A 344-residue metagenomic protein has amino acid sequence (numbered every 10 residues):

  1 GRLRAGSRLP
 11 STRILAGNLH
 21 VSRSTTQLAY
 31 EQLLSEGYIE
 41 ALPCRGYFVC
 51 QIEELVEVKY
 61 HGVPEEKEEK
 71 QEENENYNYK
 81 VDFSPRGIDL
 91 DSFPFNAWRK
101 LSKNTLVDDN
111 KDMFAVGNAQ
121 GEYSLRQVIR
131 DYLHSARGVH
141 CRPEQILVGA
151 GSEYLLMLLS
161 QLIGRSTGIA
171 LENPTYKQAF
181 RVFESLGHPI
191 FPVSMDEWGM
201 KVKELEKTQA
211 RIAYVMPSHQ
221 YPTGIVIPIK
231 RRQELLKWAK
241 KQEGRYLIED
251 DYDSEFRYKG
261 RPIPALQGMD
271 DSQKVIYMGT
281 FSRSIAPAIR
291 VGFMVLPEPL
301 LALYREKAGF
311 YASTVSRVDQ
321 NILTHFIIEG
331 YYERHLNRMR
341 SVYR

Functional and structural regions predicted by a protein language model:
G1-K103, F114, P299-L300, R305 (+3 more regions): N-terminal basic, amphipathic alpha-helical segments
C44, G268-L303: Active-site PLP attachment segment
C50, S84, S194, Q267 (+1 more regions): Residue-level detector of conserved, well-ordered beta-strand and adjacent loop positions that form binding/recognition
E54, R86-L90, E153, T175-K177 (+6 more regions): Short, solvent-exposed loop/turn segments at secondary-structure junctions
R99, K103-V107, R130-H134, Y214 (+1 more regions): Amphipathic, well-packed alpha-helical segments that form the structural scaffold of globular domains
D112-E243, S254-E255, R261-M269, I276 (+1 more regions): Conserved core of the PLP fold type I
L171, I248-E249: Hydrophobic residues in beta-strands of the RecA-like P-loop NTPase core, especially within AAA+ ATPase
